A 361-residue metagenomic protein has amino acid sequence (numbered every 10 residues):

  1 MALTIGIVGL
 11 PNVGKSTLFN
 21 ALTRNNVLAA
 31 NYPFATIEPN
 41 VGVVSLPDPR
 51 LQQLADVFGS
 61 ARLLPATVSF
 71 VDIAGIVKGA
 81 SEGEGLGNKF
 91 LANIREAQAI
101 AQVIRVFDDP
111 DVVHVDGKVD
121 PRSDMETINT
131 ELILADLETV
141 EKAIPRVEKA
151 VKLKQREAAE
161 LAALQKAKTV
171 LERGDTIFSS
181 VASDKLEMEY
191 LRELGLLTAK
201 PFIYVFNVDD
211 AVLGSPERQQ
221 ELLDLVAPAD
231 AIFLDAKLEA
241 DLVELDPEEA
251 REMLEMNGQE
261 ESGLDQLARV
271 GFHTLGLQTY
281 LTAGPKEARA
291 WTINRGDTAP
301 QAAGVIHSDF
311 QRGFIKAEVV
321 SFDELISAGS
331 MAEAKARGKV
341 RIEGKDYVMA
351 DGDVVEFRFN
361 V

Functional and structural regions predicted by a protein language model:
M1-D111, R122, E141: Conserved G1/Walker A P-loop phosphate-binding module
A2-V8, V13, F19, R146-A350 (+1 more regions): C-terminal-of-GTPase-core extension/linker across diverse P-loop GTPases
G42-P47, A74-E84, R95-E157, V170-D184 (+1 more regions): Conserved Switch II/interswitch segment of TRAFAC-class P-loop GTPases
L91, T130, L134, G258-E261 (+1 more regions): Short amphipathic alpha-helical segments with heptad-repeat character
